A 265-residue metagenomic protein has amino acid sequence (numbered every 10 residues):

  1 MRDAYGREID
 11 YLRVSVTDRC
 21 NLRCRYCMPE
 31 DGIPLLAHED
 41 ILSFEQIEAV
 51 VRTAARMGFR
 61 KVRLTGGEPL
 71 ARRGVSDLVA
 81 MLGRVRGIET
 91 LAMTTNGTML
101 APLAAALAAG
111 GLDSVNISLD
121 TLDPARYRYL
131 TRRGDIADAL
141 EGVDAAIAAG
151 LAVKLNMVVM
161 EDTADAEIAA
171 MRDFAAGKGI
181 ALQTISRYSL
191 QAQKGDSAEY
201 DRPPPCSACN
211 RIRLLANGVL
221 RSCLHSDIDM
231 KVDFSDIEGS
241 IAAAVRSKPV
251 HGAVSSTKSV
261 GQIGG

Functional and structural regions predicted by a protein language model:
M1-R13, R23-R25, R56, V250-G265: N-terminal [4Fe-4S]-dependent radical SAM core
A4-L42: Canonical Radical SAM [4Fe-4S] cluster-binding loop centered on the CxxxCxxC motif and its immediate flanking residues
V16, C20, C24, L64 (+3 more regions): Conserved, mostly hydrophobic/aromatic
R25-M28, A104-A105, Y127-R128, H225 (+1 more regions): A short local structural element in Rossmann-fold oxidoreductases
P29, R52, A80, R84 (+2 more regions): Short, well-ordered alpha-helices that flank and scaffold nucleotide-derived cofactor binding pockets
I41-L64, E68-I168: Radical SAM/AdoMet-radical enzyme domain recognition
D120, A125-N217, K231: Radical SAM enzyme [4Fe-4S]-AdoMet core and its adjacent flexible, acidic and glycine-rich loops/tails across
Y188-G265: Accessory C-terminal segments flanking Radical SAM cores
